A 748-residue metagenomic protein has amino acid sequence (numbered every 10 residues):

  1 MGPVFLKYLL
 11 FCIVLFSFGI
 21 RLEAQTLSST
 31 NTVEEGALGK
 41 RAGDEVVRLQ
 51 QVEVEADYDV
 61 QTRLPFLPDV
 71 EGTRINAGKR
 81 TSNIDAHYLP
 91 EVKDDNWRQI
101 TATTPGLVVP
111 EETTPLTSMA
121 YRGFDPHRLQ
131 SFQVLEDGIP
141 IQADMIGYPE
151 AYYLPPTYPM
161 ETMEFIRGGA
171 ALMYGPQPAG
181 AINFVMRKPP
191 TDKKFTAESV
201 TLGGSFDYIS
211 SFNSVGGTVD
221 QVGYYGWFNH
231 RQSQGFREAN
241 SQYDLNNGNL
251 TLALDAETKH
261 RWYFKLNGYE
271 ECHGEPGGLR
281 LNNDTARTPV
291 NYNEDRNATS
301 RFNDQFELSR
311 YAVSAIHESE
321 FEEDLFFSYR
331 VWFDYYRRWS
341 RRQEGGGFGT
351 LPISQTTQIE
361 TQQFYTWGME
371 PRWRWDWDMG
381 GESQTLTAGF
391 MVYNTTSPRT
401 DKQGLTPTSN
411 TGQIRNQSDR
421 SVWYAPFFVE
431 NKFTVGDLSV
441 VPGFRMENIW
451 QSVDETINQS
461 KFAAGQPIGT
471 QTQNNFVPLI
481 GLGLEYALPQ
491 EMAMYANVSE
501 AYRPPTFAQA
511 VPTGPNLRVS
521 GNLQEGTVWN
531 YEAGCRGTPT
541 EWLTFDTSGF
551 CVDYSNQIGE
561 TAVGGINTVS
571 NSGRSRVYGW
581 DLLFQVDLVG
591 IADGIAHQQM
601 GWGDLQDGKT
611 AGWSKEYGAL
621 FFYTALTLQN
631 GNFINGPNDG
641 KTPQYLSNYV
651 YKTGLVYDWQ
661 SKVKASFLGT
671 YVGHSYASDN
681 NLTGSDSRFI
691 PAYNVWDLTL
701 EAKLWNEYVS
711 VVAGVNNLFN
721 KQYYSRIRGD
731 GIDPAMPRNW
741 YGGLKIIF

Functional and structural regions predicted by a protein language model:
I139-R167: Short acidic/polar hinge/loop motifs at secondary-structure boundaries that mediate gating or recognition
T162, G169-A171, A181-G217, G226-F228 (+2 more regions): Short strand-turn segments of transmembrane beta-barrel domains in outer membranes, especially the first one or two
G203-Q232, R237-P276, Q305-E322, G380 (+2 more regions): Transmembrane beta-barrel wall of Gram-negative outer-membrane proteins
A253-D255, N267, L386, V429-K432 (+4 more regions): Conserved C-terminal beta-signal and adjacent last beta-strands/turns of outer-membrane beta-barrel proteins
T258-N267, F306-S460, G601-D604: Face-selective signature of the C-terminal outer-membrane beta-barrel domain
I316-E320, F326-E344, A487, A493-R503 (+1 more regions): Membrane-embedded beta-barrel scaffold of Gram-negative outer-membrane proteins
R372-R374, G380, T434, N448 (+3 more regions): Gram-negative outer-membrane beta-barrel transporters
M379-Y393, S418-V552, G603-D607, N630 (+1 more regions): Structural signature of Gram-negative outer-membrane beta-barrels, strongest in the C-terminal barrel of TonB-dependent
